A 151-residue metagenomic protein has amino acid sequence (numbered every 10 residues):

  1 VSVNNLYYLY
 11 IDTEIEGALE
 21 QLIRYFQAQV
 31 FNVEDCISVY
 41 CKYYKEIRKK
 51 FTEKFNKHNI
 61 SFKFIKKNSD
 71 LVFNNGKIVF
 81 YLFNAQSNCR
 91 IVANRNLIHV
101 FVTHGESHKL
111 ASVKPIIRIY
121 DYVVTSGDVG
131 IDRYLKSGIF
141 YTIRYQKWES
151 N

Functional and structural regions predicted by a protein language model:
V1-V72: N-terminal pre-catalytic "stem/leader" segment of glycosyltransferase-like enzymes
E34-C36, K109, D132: Hydrophobic positions within alpha-helical membrane elements
D35-I37, K77, R118-Y122: Short active-site oxyanion
I37-V39, H99, V123, Y145: Hydrophobic/aromatic residues located in beta-strands of well-ordered beta-sheets within soluble catalytic
C41-Y43, K66, T103, G127 (+1 more regions): Residues at the C-termini of beta-strands that transition into short coil/loop
Y43-Y44, F83-A85, S126-V129: Helix N-cap/beta->alpha junction signal
I47-I117: Extended catalytic core of nucleotide-activated donor transferases of GT-like folds
I119-N151: A nucleotide-sugar donor-handling region in carbohydrate enzymes
